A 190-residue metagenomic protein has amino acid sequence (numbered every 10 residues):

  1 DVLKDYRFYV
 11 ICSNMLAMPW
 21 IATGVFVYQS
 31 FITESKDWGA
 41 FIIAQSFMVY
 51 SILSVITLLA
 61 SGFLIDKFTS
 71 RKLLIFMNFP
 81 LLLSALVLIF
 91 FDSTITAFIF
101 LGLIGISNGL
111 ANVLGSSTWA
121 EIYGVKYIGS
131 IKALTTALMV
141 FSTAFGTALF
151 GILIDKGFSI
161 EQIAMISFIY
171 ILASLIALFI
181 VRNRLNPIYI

Functional and structural regions predicted by a protein language model:
D5-S61: Extracytoplasmic gate region of multi-pass secondary transporters
T57-T69, I154-D155: Helix-to-loop junctions at the C-terminal end of transmembrane segments in multipass secondary transporters
K72-L86: Structural signature of the two symmetry-related core transmembrane helices
I95-L103: Paired small-residue
L110-Y123: Intracellular juxtamembrane helix-capping segments at the cytosolic ends of symmetry-related transmembrane helices
I122-F158: A late C-terminal transmembrane helix in Major Facilitator Superfamily
I152-Y170: A membrane-interface helix-boundary motif in multi-pass transporters
M165-I190: Multi-pass alpha-helical transporter architecture, strongest for 12-TM Major Facilitator/SLC carriers used
